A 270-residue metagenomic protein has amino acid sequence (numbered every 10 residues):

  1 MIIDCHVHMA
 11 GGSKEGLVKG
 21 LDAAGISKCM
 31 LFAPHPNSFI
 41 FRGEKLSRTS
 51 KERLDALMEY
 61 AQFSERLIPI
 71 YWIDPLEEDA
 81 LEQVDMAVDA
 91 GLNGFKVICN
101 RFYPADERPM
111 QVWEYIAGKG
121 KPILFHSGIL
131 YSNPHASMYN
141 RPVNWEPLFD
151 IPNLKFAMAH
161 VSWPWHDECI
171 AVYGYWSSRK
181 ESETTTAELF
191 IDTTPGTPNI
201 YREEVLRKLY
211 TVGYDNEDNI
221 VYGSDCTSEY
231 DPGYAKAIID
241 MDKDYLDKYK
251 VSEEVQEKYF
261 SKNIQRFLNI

Functional and structural regions predicted by a protein language model:
M1-C5, G11-K28, D85-M86, A90 (+2 more regions): Mid-to-C-terminal alpha-helical segments outside catalytic/metal-binding sites
I2, C29, R66-P69, I123 (+4 more regions): Hydrophobic/aromatic residues located in beta-strands of well-ordered beta-sheets within soluble catalytic
I2-H8, L17-G43, R66-W72, N93-V97: Divalent metal-dependent hydrolysis catalytic cores, especially in the metallo-beta-lactamase
H6, L21, C29, P69 (+7 more regions): Divalent metal-coordination and catalytic microenvironments
A10-G12, P36-F39, P75-D79, Y103-P104 (+4 more regions): Active-site environment of divalent metal-dependent phosphoester hydrolases
G16-G20, R53-Y60, Q83-A87, R108-V112 (+4 more regions): A general structural detector for well-ordered alpha-helical segments in enzyme core domains, enriched
P36, E44-Y139, T185, F190 (+1 more regions): Active-site gating/metal-coordination segments in enzymes
G94, D106-V221: Catalytic pocket-lining loop regions of alpha/beta-barrel enzymes, especially the amidohydrolase/enolase/GH5 lineages
